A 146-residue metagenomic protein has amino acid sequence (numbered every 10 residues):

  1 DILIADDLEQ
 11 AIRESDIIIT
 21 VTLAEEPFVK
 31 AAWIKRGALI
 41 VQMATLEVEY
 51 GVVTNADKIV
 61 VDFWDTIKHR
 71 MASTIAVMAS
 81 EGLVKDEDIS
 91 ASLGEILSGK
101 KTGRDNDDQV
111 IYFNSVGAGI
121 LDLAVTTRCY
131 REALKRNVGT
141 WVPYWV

Functional and structural regions predicted by a protein language model:
I2-L83: Rossmann-like adenosine-cofactor binding region
V53-V146: Adenosine-phosphate binding glycine-rich loop
